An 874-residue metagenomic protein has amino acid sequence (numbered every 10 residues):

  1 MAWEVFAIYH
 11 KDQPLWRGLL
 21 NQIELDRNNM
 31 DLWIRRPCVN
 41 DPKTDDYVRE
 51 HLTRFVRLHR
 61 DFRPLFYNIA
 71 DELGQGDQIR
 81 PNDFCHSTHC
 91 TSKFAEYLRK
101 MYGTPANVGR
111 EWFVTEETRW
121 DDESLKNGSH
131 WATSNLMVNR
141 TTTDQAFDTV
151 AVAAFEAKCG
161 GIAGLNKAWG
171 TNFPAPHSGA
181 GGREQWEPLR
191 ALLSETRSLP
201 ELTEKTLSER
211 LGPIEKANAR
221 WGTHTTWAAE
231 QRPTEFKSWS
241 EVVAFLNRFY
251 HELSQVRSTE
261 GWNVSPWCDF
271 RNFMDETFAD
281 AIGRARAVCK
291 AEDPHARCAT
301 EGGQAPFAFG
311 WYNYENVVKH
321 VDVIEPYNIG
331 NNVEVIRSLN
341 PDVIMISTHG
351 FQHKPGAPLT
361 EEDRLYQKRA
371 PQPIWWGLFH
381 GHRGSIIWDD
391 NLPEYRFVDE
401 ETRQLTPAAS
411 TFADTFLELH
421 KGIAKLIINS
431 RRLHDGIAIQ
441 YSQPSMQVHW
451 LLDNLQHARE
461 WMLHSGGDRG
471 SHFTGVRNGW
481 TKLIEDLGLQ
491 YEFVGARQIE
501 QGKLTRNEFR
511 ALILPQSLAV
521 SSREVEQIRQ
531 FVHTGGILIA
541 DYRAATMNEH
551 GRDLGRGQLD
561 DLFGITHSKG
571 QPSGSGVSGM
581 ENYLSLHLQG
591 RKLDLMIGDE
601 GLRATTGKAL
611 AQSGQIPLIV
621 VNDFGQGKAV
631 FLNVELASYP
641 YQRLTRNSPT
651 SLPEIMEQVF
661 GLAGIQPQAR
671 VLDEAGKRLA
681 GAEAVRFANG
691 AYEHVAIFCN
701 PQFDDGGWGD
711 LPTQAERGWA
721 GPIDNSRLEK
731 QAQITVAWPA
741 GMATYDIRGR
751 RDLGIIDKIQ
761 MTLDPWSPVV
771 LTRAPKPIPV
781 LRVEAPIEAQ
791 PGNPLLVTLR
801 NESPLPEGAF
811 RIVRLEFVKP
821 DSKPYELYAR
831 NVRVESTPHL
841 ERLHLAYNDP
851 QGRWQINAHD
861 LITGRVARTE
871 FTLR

Functional and structural regions predicted by a protein language model:
D26-W33, L58, N68, D77 (+8 more regions): Hydrophobic targeting/anchoring helices
W33-D46, E50-V318, V323, V335 (+1 more regions): Polysaccharide-binding and catalytic clefts of secreted carbohydrate-active enzymes
Y366-A370, I386, L504, P515-E784: A conserved amphipathic helix/loop scaffold that creates a polar/acidic microenvironment used either to coordinate
P768-R773, Q851-I862: Short, aromatic- and glycine-rich surface loops/edge beta-strands on solvent-exposed regions
K776-I778, D860-R868: Short acidic/polar inter-strand loop motif in beta-rich domains
R782-V783, R865-R874: Edge beta-strands of extracellular beta-sandwich domains
N793-S803, V813-F817: Beta-strand-rich structural segments
R833-L843: Aromatic sugar-binding surface patches on proteins that engage polysaccharides or sugar-phosphate polymers
